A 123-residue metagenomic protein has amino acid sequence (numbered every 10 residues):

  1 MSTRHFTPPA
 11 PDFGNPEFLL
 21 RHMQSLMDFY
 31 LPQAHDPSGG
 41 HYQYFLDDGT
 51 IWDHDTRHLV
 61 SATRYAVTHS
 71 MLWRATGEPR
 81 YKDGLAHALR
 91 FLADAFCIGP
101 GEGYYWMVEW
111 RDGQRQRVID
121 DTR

Functional and structural regions predicted by a protein language model:
M1-R123: Glycan-recognition and catalytic cores of secretory/periplasmic carbohydrate-active enzymes
